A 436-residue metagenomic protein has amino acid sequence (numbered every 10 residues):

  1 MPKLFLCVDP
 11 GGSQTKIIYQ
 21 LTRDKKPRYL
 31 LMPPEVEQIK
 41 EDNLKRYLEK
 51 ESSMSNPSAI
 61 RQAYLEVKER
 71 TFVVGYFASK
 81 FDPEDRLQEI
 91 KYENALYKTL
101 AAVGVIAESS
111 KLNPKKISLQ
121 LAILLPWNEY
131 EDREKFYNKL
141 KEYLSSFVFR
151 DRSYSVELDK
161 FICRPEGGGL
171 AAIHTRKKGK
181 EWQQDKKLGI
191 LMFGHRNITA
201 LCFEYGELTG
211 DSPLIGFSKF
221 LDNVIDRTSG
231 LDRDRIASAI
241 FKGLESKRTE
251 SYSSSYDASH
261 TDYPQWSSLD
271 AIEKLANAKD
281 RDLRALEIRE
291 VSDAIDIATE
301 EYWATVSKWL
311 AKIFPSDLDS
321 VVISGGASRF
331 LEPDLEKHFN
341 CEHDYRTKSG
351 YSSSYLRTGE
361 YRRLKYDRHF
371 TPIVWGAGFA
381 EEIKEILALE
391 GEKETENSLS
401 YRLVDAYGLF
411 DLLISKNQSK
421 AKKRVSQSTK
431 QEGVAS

Functional and structural regions predicted by a protein language model:
M1-L188, E207-S212, I288-S436: Nucleotide/phosphate-binding catalytic cleft detector across ATP-hydrolyzing and phosphate-transferring enzymes
P10, M192-F193, C202-F203: Generic beta-strand structural signal
S13, R196-I198: Conserved phosphate-interacting/catalytic interface
T15, E37-Y47, L201-S251, Y401: Glycine-rich phosphate-binding loop plus the immediately following alpha-helix
G75-F77, V148, T199-C202, K279-A285: Short amphipathic alpha-helical segments, especially helix-boundary/capping motifs
I190-H195, P213-G216: Short, contiguous, pocket-lining structural segments that sit at or immediately flank catalytic/ligand-binding sites
G230-D296: A mobile "lid/hinge" subdomain adjacent to the ATP/sugar-phosphate binding pocket shared across diverse ATP-dependent
